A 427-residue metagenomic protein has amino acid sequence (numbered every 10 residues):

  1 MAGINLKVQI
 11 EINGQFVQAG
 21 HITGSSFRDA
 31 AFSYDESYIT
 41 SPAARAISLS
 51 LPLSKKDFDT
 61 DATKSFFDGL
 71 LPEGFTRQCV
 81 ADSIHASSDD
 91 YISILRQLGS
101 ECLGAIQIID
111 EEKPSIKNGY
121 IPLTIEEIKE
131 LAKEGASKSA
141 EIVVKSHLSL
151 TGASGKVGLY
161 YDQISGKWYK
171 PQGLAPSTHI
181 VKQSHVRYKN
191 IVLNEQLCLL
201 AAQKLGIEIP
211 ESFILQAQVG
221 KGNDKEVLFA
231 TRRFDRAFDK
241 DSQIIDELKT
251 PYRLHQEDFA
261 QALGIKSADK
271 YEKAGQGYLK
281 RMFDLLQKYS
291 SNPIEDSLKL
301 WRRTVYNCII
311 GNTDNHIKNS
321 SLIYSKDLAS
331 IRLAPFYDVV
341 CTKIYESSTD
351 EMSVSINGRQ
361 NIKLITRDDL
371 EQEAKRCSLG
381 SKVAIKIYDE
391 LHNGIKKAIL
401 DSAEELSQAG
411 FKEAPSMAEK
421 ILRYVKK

Functional and structural regions predicted by a protein language model:
M1-I317, S321-K427: Phosphate/dinucleotide-binding and metal-coordinating scaffold of catalytic cores in nucleotide-dependent enzymes
